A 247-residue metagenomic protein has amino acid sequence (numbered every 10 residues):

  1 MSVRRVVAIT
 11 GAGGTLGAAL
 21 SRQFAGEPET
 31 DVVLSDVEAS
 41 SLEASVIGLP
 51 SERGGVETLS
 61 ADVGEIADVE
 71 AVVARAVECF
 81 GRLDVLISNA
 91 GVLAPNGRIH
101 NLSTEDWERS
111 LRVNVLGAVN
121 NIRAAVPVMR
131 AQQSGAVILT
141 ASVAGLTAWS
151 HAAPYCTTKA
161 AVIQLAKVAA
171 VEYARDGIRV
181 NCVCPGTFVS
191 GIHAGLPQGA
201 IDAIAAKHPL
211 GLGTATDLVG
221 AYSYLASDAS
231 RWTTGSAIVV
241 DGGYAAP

Functional and structural regions predicted by a protein language model:
S2-V32: Canonical Rossmann dinucleotide-binding motif of NAD(H)/NADP(H)-dependent dehydrogenases/reductases, specifically
F80, V119-I122, T214-V240, A245: C-terminal substrate-recognition "lid" of short-chain dehydrogenase/reductases
G97-I99, D106-E108, H193, I204: Substrate-binding pocket helix/loop in short-chain dehydrogenase/reductase
I122, T158, A166: Active-site helix of classical SDR
P127, V171-E172: Alpha-helical segment proximal to the catalytic Tyr-Lys
S142: Residue(s) in the substrate-gating loop at a strand-loop-helix junction that position the organic substrate next
A174, R179, T233-G235: Short, small/polar-rich loop/turn modules that mediate ligand/substrate recognition or access, typified
